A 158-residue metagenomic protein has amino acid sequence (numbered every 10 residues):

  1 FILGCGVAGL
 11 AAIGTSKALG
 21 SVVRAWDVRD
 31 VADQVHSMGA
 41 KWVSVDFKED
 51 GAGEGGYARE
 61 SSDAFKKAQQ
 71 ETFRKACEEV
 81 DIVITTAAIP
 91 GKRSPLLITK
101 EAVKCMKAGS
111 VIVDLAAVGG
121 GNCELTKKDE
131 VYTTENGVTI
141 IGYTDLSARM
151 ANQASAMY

Functional and structural regions predicted by a protein language model:
F1-A76: Glycine-rich phosphate/diphosphate-binding loop of Rossmann-like nucleotide-binding domains
A52-V83, A87-K100, K104, Y143: A structured beta-alpha segment of the ubiquitous adenosine-cofactor-binding alpha/beta core
A87, L115-A116: Glycine-rich, N-terminal phosphate-binding loop of Rossmann-like dinucleotide-binding domains
V103-K107, T133-T134: Short, conserved loop/helix-junction motifs that constitute active-site signature segments in enzyme catalytic cores
K107-S110, V138: A short helix->loop->beta-strand "cap" motif at the edges of active sites that frequently abuts
C123-Y158: Adenosine-phosphate binding glycine-rich loop
